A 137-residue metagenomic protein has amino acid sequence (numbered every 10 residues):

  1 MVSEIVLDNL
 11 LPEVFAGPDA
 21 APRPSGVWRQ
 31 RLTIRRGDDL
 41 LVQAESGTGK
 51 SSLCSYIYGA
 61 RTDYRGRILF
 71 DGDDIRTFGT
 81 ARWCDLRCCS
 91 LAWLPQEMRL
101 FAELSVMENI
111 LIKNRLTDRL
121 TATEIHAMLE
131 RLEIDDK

Functional and structural regions predicted by a protein language model:
M1-L7, L11-T33: A short, flexible loop at the N-terminus of ABC-type nucleotide-binding domains that lies
Q43-E45: The feature captures the beta-strand-to-loop junction immediately N-terminal to the Walker
S51: Walker A/P-loop
Y58-G59: Helix-to-loop junction immediately C-terminal to a conserved catalytic motif
G66-I75: Conserved ABC transporter NBD signature motif
D74, A122-K137: Conserved ABC ATPase "signature" region
I75-A92: ABC ATPase NBD coupling module
A102-I112: Short coil-to-helix segment of the ABC ATPase nucleotide-binding domain corresponding to the Q-loop/switch region
